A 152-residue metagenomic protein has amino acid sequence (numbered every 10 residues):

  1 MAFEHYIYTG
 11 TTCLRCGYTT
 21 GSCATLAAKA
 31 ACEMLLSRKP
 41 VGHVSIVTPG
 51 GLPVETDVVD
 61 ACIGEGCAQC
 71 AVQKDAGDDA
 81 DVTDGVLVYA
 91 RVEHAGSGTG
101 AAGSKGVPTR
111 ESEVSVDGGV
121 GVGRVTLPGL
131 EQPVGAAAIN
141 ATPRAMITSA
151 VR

Functional and structural regions predicted by a protein language model:
A2-R152: Generic N-terminal targeting/processing segments that precede catalytic cores or assembly contacts
